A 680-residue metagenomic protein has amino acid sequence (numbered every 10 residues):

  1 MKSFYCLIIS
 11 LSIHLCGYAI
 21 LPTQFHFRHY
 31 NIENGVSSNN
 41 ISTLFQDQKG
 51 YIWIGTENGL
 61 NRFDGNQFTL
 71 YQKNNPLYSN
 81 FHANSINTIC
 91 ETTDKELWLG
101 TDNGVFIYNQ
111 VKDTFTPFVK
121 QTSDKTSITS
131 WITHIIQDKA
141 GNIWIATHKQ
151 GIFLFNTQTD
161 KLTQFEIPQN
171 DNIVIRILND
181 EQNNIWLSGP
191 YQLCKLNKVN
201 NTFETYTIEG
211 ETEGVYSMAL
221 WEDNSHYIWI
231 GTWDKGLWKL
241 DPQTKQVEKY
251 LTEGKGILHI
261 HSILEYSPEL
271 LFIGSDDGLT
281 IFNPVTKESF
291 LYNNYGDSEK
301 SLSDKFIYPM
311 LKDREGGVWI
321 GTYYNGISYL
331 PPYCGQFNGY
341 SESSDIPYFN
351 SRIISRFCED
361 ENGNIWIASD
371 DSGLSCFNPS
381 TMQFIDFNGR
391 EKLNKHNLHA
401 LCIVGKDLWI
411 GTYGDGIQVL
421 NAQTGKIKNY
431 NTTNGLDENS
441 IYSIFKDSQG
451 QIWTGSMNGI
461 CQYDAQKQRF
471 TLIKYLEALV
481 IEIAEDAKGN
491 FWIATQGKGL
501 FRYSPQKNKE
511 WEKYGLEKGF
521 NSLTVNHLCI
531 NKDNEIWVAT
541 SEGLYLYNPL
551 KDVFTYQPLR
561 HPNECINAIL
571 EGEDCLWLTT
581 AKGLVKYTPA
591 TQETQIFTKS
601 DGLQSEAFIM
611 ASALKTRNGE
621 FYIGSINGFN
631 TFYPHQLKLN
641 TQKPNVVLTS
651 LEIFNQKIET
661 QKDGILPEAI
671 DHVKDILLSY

Functional and structural regions predicted by a protein language model:
M1-Y5: Positively charged n-region of N-terminal signal peptides that target proteins for export
C6-H14: Bacterial N-terminal signal peptides
Y18-I52, K73-N87, D124-T129, N170 (+12 more regions): Residue-level "micro-hotspots" composed of small/polar
Q46-K49, E91-D94, Q137-A140, N179-Q182 (+10 more regions): Residue-level detector of Asp-centered blade-edge/turn motifs that repeat once per structural unit in beta-propeller
Y51-W53, E96-W98, N142-W144, N184-W186 (+10 more regions): Conserved beta-propeller blade signature
N58-L60, N103-F106, K149-I152, P190-C194 (+10 more regions): Loop/turn residues immediately N-terminal
D64-Q67, N109-D113, N156-D160, N197-N201 (+10 more regions): Short loop/turn segments that connect beta-strands within beta-propeller blades
T133, A146-Q150, N172-R176, E181 (+1 more regions): Solenoidal tandem-repeat scaffolds enriched in leucines and small polar residues
